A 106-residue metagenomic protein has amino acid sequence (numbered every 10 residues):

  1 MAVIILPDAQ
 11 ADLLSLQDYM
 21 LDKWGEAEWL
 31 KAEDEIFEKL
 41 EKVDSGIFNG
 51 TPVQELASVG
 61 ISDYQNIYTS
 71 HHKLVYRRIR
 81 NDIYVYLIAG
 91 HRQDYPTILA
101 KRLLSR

Functional and structural regions predicted by a protein language model:
A2-D63, S105-R106: Basic, Lys/Arg-enriched alpha-helical interface segments
T69-K73, R77-R106: Enriched for short, Lys/Arg-rich terminal
